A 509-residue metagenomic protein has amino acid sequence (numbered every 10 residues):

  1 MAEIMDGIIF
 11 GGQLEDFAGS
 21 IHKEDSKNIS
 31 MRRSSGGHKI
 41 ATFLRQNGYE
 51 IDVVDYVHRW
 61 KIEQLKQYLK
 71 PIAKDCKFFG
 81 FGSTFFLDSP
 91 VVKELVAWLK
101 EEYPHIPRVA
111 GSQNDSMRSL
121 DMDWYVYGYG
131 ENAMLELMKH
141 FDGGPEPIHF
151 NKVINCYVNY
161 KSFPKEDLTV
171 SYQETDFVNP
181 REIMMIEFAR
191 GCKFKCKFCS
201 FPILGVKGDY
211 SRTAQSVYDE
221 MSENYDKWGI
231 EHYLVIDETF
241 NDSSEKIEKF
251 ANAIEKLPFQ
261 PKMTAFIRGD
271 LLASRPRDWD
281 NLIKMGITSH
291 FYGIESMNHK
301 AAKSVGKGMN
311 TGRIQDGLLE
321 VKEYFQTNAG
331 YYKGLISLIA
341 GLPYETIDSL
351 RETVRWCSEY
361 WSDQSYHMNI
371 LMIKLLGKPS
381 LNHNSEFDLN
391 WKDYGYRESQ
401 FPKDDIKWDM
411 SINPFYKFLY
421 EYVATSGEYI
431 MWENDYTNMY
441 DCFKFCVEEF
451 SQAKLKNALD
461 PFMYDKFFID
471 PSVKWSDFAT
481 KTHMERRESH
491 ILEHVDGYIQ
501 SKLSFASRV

Functional and structural regions predicted by a protein language model:
M1-I9, R45-E50, I62, K66-C76 (+4 more regions): Radical SAM enzyme core and accessory elements
M1-M221, Y225-W228: Acidic, low-complexity intrinsically disordered segments
G7, R108, Y233, M263 (+3 more regions): Hydrophobic/aromatic residues located in beta-strands of well-ordered beta-sheets within soluble catalytic
E15-G19, N114-R118, F194, S244-E245 (+4 more regions): Flexible glycine/acidic-rich beta-alpha junction loops that bind and position SAM and/or redox cofactors in anaerobic
R32, P164-G330, A340, R355: Radical SAM [4Fe-4S] cluster-binding motif and immediate context
V57-Q64, L87, N241-E245, G269-S274 (+2 more regions): Acidic-and-aromatic substrate-binding clefts and catalytic sites of carbohydrate-active enzymes
Q64, E248-E255, E345-D363: Short, electropositive alpha-helical surface patch
R118-E136, W279-S289, V354-I370: Structural recognition of alpha->loop->beta junctions
